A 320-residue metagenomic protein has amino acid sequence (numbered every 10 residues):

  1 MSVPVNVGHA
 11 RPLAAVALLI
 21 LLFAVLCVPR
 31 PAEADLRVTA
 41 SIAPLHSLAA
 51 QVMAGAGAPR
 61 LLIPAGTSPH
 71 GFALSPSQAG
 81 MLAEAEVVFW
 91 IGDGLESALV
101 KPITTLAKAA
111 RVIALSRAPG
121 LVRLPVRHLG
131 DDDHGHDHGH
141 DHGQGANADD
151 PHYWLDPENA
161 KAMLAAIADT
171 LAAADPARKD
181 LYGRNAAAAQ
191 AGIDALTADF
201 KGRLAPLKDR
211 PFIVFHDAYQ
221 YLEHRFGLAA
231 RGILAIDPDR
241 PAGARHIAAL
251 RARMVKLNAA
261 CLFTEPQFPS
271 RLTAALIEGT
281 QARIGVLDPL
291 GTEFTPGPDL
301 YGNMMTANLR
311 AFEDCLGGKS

Functional and structural regions predicted by a protein language model:
M1-R11: N-terminal secretory signal peptides that target proteins for export/translocation
V5, F23-V25, D156: A general, composition-driven signal for non-globular sequence regions
A14-V28: Bacterial N-terminal signal peptides
E33-S320: Extracytoplasmic metal-acquisition and chelation regions
